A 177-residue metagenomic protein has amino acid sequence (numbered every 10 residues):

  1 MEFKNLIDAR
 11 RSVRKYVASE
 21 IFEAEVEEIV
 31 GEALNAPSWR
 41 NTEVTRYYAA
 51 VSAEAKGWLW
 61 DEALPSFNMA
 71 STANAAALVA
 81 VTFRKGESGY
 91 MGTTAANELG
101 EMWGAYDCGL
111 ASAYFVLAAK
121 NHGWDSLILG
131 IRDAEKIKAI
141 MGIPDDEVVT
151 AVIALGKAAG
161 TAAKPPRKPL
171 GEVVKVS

Functional and structural regions predicted by a protein language model:
F3-V13, A18, F22, A151-S177: C-terminal helix-cap and adjacent tail motif
I21, V51-E54, R132: Short beta->alpha linker loops
V26-L34: A structural motif
A33, V79, A96-I140: Small-aliphatic-rich amphipathic alpha-helix that forms the alpha element of a beta-alpha
S38-C108: Glycine/small-residue-rich phosphate/adenosyl-binding loop
N68-L78, G142-K164: A glycine-rich helix N-cap at a beta->alpha junction
F83, I131, K157: Short secondary-structure boundary segments
